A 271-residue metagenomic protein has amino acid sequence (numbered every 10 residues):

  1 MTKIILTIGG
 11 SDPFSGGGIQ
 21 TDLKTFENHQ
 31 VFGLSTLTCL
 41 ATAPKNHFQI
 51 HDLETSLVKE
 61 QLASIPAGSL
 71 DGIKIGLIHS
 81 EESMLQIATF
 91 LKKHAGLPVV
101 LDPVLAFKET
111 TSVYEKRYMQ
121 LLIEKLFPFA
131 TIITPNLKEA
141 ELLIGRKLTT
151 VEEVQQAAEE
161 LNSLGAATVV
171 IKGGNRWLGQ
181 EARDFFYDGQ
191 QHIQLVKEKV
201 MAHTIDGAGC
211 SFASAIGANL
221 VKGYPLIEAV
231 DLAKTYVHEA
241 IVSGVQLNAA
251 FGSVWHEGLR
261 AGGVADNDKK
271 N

Functional and structural regions predicted by a protein language model:
T2-T7, I19-K108, G262: Conserved N-terminal subdomain of the carbohydrate kinase-like
L6-Q20, S214-A215: N-terminal beta1-alpha1 ligand-phosphate binding loop
G9-F14, H192-D206: Short pre-catalytic strand/loop immediately N-terminal to key active-site residues, enriched for Gly-Thr
Q20, E141-L142, A202-L226: Short, small-residue alpha-helix embedded
Q30-F32, H192-I193, N219-A233: Phosphate-handling active-site elements
H51-E60, T110-F127: Conserved phosphate-binding/catalytic loop of the ribokinase/pfkB sugar-kinase fold
K116-H192: Conserved phosphate/ATP/ADP-binding segment of small-molecule kinases
E228-N271: Charged C-terminal helix
